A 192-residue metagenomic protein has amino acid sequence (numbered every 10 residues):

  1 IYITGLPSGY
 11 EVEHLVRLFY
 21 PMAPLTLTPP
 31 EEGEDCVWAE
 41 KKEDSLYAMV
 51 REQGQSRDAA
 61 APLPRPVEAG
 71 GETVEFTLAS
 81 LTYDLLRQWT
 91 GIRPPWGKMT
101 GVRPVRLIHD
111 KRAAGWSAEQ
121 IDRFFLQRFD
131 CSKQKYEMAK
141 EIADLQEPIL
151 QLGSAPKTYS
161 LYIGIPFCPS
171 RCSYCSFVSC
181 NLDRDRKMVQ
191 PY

Functional and structural regions predicted by a protein language model:
I1-P24, S132: Short, charged N-terminal beta->alpha structural module
V16, A23-A79: Short, well-ordered secondary-structure micro-motifs within conserved domains or adaptor modules
V74-P94: Conserved, surface-exposed functional patches that form binding/active-site neighborhoods
L86-R93, A113-L161: N-terminal [4Fe-4S]-dependent radical SAM core
T158-Q190: Canonical Radical SAM [4Fe-4S] cluster-binding loop centered on the CxxxCxxC motif and its immediate flanking residues
